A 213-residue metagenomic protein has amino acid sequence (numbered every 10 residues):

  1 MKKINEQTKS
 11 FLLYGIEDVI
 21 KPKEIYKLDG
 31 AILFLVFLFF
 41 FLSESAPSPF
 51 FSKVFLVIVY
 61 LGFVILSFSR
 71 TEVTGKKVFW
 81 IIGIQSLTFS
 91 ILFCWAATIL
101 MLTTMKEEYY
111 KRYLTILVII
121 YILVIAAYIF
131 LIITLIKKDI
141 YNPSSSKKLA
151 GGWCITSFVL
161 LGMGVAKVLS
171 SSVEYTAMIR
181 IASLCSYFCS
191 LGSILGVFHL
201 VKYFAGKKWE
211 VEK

Functional and structural regions predicted by a protein language model:
M1-G30, K208-K213: N-terminal juxtamembrane cytosolic/stromal segments of multi-pass membrane proteins
L38-I58, T74-K76, L100-I119, V168-C185: Membrane-helix interface and helix-disruption motif detector
V59-F79, W95-T98: Canonical alpha-helical transmembrane segments
L61-R70, V118-K138, G196-K202: Membrane-water interface of transmembrane alpha-helices
R70-G83, M105-Y110, I136-K147: Membrane-interface helix-boundary motifs at transmembrane edges
Q85-I133: C-terminal halves and exits of single transmembrane alpha-helices
I132-L161, K207-K213: Membrane-helix boundary/juxtamembrane motif in polytopic membrane proteins
F158-K213: C-terminal transmembrane-bundle signature of multipass membrane proteins, characterized by strong activation on
